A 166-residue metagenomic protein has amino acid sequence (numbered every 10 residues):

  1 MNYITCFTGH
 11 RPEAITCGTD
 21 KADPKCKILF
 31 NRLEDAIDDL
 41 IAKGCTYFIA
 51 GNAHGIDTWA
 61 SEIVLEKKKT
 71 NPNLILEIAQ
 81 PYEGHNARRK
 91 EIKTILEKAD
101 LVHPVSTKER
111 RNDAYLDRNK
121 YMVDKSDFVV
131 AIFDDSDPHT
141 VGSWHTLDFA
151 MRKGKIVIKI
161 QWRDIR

Functional and structural regions predicted by a protein language model:
M1-R166: Acidic/glycine-enriched connector segments
